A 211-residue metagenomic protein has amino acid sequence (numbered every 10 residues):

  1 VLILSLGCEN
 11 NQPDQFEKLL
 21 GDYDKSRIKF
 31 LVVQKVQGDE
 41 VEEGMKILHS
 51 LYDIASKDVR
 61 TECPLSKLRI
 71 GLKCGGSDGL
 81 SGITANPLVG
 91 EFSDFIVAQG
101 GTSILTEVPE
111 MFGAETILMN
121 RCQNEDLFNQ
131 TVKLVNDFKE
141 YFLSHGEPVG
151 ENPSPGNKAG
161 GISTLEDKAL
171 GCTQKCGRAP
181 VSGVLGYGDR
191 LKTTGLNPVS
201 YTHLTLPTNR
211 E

Functional and structural regions predicted by a protein language model:
L2-V184: Buried, small/hydrophobic-residue-enriched core segments of structured protein domains
G188, T193-Y201: Non-transmembrane, aqueous-exposed alpha-helical and coiled segments at domain scale
T202-T208: Conserved small/polar residues in nucleotide/adenosyl-binding loops
E211: Acidic, glycine-enriched catalytic cores built around paired aspartates
